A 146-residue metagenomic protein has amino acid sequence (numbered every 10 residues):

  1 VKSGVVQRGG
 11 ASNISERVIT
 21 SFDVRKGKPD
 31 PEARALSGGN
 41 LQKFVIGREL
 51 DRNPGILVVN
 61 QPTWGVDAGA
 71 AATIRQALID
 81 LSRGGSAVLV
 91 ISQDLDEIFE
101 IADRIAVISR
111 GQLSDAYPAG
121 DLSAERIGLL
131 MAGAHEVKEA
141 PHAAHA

Functional and structural regions predicted by a protein language model:
V1-A146: Glycine-rich phosphate-binding loops of nucleotide-dependent enzymes
